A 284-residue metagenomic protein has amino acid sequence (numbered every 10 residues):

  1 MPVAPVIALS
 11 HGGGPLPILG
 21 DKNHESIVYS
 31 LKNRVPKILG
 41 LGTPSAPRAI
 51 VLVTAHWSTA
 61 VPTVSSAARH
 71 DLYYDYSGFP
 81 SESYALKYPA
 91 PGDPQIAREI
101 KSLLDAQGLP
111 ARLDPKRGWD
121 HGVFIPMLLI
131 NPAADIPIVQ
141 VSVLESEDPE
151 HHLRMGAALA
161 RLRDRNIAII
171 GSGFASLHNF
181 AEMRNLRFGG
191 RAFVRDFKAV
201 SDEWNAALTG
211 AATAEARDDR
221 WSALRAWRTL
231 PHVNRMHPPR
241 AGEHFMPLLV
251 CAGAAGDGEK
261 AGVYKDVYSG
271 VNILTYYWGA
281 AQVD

Functional and structural regions predicted by a protein language model:
M1-L113: A short aromatic-anchored loop/beta-hairpin motif
P5-L9, A49-T54, V141, L162-A175 (+1 more regions): Beta-strand elements within well-structured catalytic alpha/beta cores of enzymes that handle phosphate/sulfate esters
G13, W57-S58, E145, F174-S176: Short, glycine/serine-rich, charged loops/turns that create anion-binding and catalytic segments at active sites
E25, Y29, P91, P149-L153 (+1 more regions): Conserved phosphate-coordination/catalytic loops
I27-K37, E150-R165: Long, well-ordered alpha-helical scaffolding segments within enzyme catalytic domains, especially pronounced
S83-P91, S142-P149, R235: Flexible, glycine/proline-enriched loop segments at strand-loop-helix junctions that form or flank small-ligand binding
I96-L153, A157-A158: Internal, conserved structured core segments that host functional sites
S102, A106, E147, R161-I167 (+1 more regions): Surface-exposed, charge/polar-rich loops and edge strands
